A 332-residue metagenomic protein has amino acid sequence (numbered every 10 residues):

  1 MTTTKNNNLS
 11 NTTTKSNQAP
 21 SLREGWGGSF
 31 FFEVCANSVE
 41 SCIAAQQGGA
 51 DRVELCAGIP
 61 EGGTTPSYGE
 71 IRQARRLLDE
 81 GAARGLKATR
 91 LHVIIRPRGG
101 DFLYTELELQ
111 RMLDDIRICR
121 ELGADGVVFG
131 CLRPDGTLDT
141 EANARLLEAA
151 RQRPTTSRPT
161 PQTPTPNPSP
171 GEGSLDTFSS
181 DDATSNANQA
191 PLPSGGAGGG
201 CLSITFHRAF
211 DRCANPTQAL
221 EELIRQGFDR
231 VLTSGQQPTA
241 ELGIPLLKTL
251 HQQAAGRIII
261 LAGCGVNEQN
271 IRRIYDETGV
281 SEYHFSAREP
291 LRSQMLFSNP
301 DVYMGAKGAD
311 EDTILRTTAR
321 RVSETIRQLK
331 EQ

Functional and structural regions predicted by a protein language model:
R23-G25, S169-S174, S194-A197: Glycine-biased, low-complexity coil/linker segments
F30-S38, I95-R111, L132-T137, T205-N215: Active-site mouth loops of central-metabolism enzymes
F30-V34, V53-L55, L91-I95, V127-F129 (+4 more regions): Hydrophobic faces of well-ordered beta-strands that scaffold small-molecule active sites in alpha/beta enzyme cores
E40, I59-D79, T89, L107-L109 (+5 more regions): Active-site-adjacent beta->alpha loops and helix N-cap segments on the catalytic face of soluble alpha/beta enzymes
E40-A44, D101-D115, A214-Q226, V266-F285: Catalytic cores of alpha/beta
G48-V53, L78, G123-G126, C201 (+3 more regions): Glycine-enriched alpha-helix->loop->beta-strand junction motifs that scaffold or abut catalytic
E54-G63, L122-P134, R230-E241, T278-F297: Glycine-rich phosphate-binding active-site loops on the catalytic face of alpha/beta enzymes
T64-G99, T140-P154, C201-T205, I244-N267 (+1 more regions): Alpha-helix-loop-beta-strand connector modules within alpha/beta enzyme cores
